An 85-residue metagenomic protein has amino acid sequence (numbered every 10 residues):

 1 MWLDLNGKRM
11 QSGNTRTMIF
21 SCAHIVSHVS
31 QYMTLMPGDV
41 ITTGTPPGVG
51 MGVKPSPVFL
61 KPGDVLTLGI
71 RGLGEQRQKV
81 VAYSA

Functional and structural regions predicted by a protein language model:
M1-A85: Catalytic-pocket segment enriched in acidic/His residues
